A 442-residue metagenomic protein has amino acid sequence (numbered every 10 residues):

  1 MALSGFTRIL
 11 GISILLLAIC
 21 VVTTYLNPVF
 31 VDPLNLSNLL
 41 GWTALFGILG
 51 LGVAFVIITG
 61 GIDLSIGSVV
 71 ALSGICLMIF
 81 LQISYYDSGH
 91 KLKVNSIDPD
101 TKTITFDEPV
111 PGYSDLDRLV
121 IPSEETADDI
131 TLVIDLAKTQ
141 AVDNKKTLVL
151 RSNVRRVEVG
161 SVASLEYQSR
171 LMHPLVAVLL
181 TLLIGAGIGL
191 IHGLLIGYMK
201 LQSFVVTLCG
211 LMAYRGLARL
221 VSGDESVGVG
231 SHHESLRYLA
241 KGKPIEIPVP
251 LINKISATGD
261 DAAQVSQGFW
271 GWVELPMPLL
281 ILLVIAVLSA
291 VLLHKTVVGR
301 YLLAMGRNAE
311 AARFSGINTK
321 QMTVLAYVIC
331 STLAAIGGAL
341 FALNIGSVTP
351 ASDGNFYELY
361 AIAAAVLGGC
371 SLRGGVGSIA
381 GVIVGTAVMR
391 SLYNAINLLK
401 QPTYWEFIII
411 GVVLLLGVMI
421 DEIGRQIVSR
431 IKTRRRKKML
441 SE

Functional and structural regions predicted by a protein language model:
M1-G5, I57-I62, I184-H232, A240-K243 (+7 more regions): Short loop segments and helix-boundary regions at transmembrane helix junctions of multi-pass inner-membrane proteins
M1-I48, S84-K93, S164-A177: Membrane-interfacial amphipathic/re-entrant helices at transmembrane-helix boundaries
M1-L15, I19, L92-F106, T126 (+5 more regions): Cytosolic-side transmembrane-helix boundaries in multi-pass membrane proteins
V21-T24, P28-Q82, L194-L201, A365 (+2 more regions): Single transmembrane alpha-helix segments in multi-pass membrane proteins
D87-T101, P109-D117, S164-G210: Alpha-helical transmembrane segments within multi-pass membrane transporters and channels
V162-L175, T207, L211-K295, N344 (+2 more regions): Transmembrane helix-bundle core of multi-pass membrane transporters and related energy-transducing complexes
H173-T181, I188, H192, W270-V348: Helix-loop-helix "hairpin" substructures at the membrane interface of multi-pass membrane proteins
Y327-V328, A334, N344-I410: Transmembrane alpha-helical segments in multi-pass inner-membrane proteins
